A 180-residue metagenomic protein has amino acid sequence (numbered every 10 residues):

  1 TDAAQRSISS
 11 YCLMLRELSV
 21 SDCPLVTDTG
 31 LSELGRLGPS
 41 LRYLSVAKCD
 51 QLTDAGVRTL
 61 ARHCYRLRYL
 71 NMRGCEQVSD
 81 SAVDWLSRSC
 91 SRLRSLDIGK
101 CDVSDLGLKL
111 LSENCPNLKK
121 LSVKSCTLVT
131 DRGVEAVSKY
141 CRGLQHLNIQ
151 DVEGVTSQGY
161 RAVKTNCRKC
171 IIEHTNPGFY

Functional and structural regions predicted by a protein language model:
T1-P24, L41: N-terminal hydrophobic targeting segments
T1-R6, P24-T29, D50-A55, E76-S81 (+4 more regions): Short, solvent-exposed loop/turn at the beta-strand->alpha-helix junction within individual leucine-rich repeat
Q5-Y11, L31-G38, V57-H63, S81-S89 (+3 more regions): A structural signal for leucine-rich repeat
R16-V20, L41-V46, L67-M72, L93-I98 (+3 more regions): Conserved hydrophobic beta-strand positions in leucine-rich repeat
L121, D131-Y180: C-terminal interaction modules of eukaryotic adaptor/scaffold proteins
